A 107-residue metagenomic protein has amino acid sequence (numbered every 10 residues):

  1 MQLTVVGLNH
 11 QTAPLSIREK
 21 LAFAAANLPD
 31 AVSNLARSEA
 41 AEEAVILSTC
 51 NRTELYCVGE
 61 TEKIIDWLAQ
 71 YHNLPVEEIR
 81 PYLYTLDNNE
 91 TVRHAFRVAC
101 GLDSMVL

Functional and structural regions predicted by a protein language model:
M1-A25: Short glycine-/aliphatic-rich beta-strand segments at the starts of folded cytosolic domains
R18-L21, D30, G59, L68: Surface-exposed beta-strand edges and their flanking turn/coil or helix-capping segments
F23-S38: Short amphipathic alpha-helix segments
A44-T49: Short beta-strand
R52-T53: Membrane-cytosol interface segments
C57-L107: Accessory, often N-terminal, substrate/partner-engagement and coupling regions that sit outside the core NTP/cofactor
